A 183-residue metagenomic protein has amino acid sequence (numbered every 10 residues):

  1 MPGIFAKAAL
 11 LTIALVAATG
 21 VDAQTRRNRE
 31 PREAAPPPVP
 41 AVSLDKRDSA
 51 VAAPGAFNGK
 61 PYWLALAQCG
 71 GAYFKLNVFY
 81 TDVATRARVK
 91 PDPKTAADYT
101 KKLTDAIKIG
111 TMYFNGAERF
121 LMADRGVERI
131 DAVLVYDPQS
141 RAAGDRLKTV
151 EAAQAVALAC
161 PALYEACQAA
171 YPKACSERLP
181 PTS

Functional and structural regions predicted by a protein language model:
M1-A9: Bacterial N-terminal signal peptides that target proteins for export
L11-I13: Classic N-terminal secretory signal peptides
A18-G20: N-terminal signal peptide c-region/cleavage motif recognized by signal peptidases
A23-P37: Cleaved targeting-peptide boundary
P37-R47: Helix-turn-helix repeat elements of alpha-solenoid scaffolds
R47-A53: Short, charged/polar, low-complexity loop and linker segments that flank or interrupt alpha-helical bundles
G55-M122: Short N-proximal segments of mature Sec-exported proteins
K102-S183: Compact alpha-helical subdomains of small soluble proteins
